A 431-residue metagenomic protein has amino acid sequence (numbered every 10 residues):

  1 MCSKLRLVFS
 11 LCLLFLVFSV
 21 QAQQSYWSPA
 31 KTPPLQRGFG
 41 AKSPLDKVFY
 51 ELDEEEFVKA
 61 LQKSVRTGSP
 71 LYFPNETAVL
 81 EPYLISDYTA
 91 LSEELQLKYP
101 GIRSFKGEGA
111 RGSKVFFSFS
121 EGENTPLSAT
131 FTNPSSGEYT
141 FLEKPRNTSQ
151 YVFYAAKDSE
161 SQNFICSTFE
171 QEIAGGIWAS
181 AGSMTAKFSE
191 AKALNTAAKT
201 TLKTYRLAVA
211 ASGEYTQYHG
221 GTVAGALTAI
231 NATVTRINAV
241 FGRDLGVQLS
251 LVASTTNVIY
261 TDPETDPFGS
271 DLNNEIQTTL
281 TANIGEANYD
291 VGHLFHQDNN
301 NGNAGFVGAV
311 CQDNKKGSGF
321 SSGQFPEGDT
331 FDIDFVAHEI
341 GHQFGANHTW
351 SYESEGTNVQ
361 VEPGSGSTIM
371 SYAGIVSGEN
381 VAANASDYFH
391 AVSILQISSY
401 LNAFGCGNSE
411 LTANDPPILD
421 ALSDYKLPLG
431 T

Functional and structural regions predicted by a protein language model:
M1-Y26: Bacterial Sec-dependent N-terminal signal peptides
A22-P44, V48-F49, V152-V310: Fold-level signature of zinc-dependent metallopeptidase catalytic domains
A22-R146, L272-E275: N-terminal prosegments of processed precursors
E108-G109, F131-P134, K144-P145, A156 (+5 more regions): Active-site-proximal beta-strand/loop segments in catalytic clefts of secreted hydrolases
V252-N274, Q312-D387: The catalytic-center signature of Zn2+-dependent metalloproteases
G378-L411: Long, compositionally biased, intrinsically disordered segments
A413-L422: Proline-centered linker/hinge motifs at extracellular inter-domain junctions
Y425-T431: Short, solvent-exposed loop/linker segments at the N-terminal edge of repeated beta-sheet extracellular domains
